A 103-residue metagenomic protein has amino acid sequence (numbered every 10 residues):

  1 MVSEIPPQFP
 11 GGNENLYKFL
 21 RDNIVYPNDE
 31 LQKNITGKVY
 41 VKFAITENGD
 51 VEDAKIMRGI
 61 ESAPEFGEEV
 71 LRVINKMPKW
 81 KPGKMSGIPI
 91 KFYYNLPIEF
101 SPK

Functional and structural regions predicted by a protein language model:
M1-K103: Charge-biased low-complexity segments
